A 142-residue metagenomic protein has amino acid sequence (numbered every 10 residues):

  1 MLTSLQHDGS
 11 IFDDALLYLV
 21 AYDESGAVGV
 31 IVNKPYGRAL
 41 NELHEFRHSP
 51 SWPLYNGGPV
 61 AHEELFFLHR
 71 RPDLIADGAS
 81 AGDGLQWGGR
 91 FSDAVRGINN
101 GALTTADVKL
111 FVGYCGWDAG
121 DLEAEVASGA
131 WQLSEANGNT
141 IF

Functional and structural regions predicted by a protein language model:
M1-F142: A short aromatic-anchored loop/beta-hairpin motif
